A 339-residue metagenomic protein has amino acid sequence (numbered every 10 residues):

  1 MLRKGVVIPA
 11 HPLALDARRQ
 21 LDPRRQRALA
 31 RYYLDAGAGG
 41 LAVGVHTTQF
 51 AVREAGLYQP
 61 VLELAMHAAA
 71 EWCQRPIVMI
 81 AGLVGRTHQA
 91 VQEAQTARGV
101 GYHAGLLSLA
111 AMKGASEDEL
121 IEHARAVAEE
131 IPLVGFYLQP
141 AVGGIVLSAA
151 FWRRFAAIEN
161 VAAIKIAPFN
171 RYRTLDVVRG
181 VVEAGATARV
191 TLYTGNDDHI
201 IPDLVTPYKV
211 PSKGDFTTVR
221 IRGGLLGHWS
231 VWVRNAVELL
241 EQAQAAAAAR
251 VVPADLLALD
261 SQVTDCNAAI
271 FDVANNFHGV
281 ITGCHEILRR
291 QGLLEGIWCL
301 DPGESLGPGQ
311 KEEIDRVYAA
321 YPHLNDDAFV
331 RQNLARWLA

Functional and structural regions predicted by a protein language model:
M1-W152, D327-L338: Active-site beta->alpha loop and helix N-cap motifs at the rims of alpha/beta catalytic domains
R3, A38, A42, I80 (+4 more regions): Short glycine/serine/threonine-biased micro-segments
I8-P12, A36, D215-A339: C-terminal alpha-helical cap/extension of soluble enzyme domains
D22-R25, L29, L57, V61 (+13 more regions): General structural feature for long, well-ordered alpha-helical segments within catalytic domains of soluble enzymes
V61-L62, R125-A126, F155, E183-G185 (+2 more regions): Short alpha-helix boundary/capping motifs
W72, E183-R189, E295, L324: Structural alpha-beta junctions
E129, Q139-V280: Catalytic alpha/beta core domains of metabolic enzymes, predominantly
